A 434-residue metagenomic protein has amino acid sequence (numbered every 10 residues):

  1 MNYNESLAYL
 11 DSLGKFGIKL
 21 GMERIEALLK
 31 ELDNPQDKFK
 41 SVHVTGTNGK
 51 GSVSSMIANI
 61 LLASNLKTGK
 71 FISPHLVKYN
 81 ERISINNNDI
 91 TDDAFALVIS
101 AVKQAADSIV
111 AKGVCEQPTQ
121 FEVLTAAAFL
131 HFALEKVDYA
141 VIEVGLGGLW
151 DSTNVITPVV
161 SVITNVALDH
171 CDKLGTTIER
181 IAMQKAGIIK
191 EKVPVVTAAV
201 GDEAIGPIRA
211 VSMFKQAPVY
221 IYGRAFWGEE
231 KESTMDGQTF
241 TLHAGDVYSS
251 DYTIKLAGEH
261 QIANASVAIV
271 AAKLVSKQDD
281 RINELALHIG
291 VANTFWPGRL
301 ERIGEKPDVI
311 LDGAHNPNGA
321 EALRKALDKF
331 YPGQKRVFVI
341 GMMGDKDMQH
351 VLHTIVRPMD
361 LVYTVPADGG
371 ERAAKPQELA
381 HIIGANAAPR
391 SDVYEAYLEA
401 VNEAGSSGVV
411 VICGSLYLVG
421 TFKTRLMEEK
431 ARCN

Functional and structural regions predicted by a protein language model:
M1-G46, V53-L66, K70-F71, D107-E116: Short functional linear segments
E26-K30, N34-D37, A63-I156, D172-L174: ATP-dependent carboxylate-amine ligase catalytic core
K38, Y139-I142, D151-V162, V166-H170 (+2 more regions): Nucleotide phosphate-binding/pyrophosphate-handling subdomain across enzymes that bind or process nucleotide phosphates
I57, L149-V159, K423-M427: Short Gly/Thr/Asp-enriched flexible loops that form oxyanion-binding sites at enzyme active sites
I72-P74, A198-A199, V211-S233, I254-E259 (+6 more regions): Beta-strand->loop->alpha-helix junctions that form or flank phosphate-binding loops in nucleotide-handling enzymes
I109-G113, E135-E143, P158-D251, A265 (+1 more regions): Acidic, Mg2+-coordinating active-site environments of NTP-dependent enzymes
G201-V219, D308-L311, P317, L352-V409: C-terminal helical cap/extension that packs against the catalytic core of soluble nucleotide-cofactor enzymes
S415: Active-site-proximal loop/hinge segments that shape catalytic or ion-binding/gating pockets
